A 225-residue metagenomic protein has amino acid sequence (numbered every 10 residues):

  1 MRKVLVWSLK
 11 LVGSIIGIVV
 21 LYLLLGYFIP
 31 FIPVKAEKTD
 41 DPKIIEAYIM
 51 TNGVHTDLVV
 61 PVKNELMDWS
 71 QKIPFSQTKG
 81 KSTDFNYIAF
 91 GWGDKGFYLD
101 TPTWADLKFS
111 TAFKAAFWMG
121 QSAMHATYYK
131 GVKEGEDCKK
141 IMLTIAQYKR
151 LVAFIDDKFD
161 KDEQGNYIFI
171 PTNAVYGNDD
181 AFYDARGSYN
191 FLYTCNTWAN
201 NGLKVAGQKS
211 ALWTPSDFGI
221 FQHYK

Functional and structural regions predicted by a protein language model:
R2-F31, K35, D157-K225: Activation targets extended, charge/polar-rich intrinsically disordered C-terminal tails
P30-E46, N52: Alpha-helical transmembrane signal-anchor/signal-peptide segments
I49-M142: Glycine-rich catalytic cores of cysteine/serine-nucleophile enzymes that process amide/ester linkages in cell-envelope
W104-A112, K149-D160, Y176-D180: Short, mixed-charge, low-aromatic patches
F117, I141-Y148, A185-N196: Solvent-exposed, acidic/flexible segments
G131-G165: Charged, low-complexity intrinsically disordered tails and linkers
